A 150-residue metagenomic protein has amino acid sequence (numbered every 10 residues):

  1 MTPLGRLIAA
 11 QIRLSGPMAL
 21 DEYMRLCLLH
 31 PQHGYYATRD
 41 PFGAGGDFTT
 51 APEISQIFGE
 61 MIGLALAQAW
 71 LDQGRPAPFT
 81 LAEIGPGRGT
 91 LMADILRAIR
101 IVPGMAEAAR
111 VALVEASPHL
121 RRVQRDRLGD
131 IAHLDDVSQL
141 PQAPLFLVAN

Functional and structural regions predicted by a protein language model:
T2-L14: N-terminal amphipathic/basic leader segments beginning at the initiator methionine
Q11-A77: Conserved Class I S-adenosyl-L-methionine-dependent methyltransferase catalytic core
S15, Q142-A143: Sequence-level motif detector for i,i+2 pairs with an aromatic at +2
C27, G85, L147: A residue-level signal for conserved active-site and pocket-lining positions in enzyme catalytic cores
E53-Q142: SAM cofactor-binding core of SAM-dependent methyltransferases, primarily the Rossmann-like beta-alpha-beta module
A143-N150: Short SAM/SAH-binding signature in class I
